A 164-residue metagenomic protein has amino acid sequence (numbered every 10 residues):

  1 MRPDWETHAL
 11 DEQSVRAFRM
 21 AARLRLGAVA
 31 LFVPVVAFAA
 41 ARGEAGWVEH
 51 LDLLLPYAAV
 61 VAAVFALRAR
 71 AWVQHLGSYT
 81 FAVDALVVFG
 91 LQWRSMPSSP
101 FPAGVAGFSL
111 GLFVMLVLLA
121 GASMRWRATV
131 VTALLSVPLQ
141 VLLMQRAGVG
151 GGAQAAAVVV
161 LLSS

Functional and structural regions predicted by a protein language model:
M1-R16: Short, Lys/Arg-rich, polar N-terminal cytosolic tail immediately upstream of the first transmembrane signal-anchor
R2-P3, A39-A40, A66-R70, A155-S164: Juxtamembrane or sensor-core-proximal signal-transducing alpha helices that couple sensory domains to cytosolic
Q13-L26: N-terminal membrane topogenic signal
F18-A21, G46, W126-V130: Alpha-helical transmembrane segments and their helix-entry boundary regions
L24-V114, S136-P138: Hydrophobic transmembrane alpha-helices and their membrane-interface boundaries in multi-pass, membrane-anchored
R68-S78, L119-T132: Membrane-helix interface "capping/anchor" motifs
P100-P102, L139-L162: Interfacial aromatic-anchored transmembrane helix boundaries in multi-pass membrane proteins
T129-V141: Central hydrophobic cores of alpha-helical transmembrane segments in multi-pass integral membrane proteins
